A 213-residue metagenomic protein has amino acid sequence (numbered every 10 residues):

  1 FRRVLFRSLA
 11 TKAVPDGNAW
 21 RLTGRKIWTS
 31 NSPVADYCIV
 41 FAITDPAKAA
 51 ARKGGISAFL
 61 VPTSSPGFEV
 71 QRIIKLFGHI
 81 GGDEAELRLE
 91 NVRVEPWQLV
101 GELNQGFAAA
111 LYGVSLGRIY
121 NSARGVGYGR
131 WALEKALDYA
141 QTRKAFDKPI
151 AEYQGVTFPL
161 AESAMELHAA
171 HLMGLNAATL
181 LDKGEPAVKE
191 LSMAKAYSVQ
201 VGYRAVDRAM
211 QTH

Functional and structural regions predicted by a protein language model:
F1-L5: Short, small-residue-biased leader/transition segments that mark boundaries at the very start of proteins
F6-T11: Active-site-adjacent elements of ketosynthase-type condensing enzymes
P15, K26, A42-T44, L60-T63 (+4 more regions): Short, structured patches in soluble enzyme cores that scaffold and shape functional sites
P15-A19, E86-N91, E102-H213: Alpha-helical interface subdomain recognition
T23-Q71: A short core secondary-structure module
I27-P33, G78-H79, L116-Y120: Glycine-rich phosphate/pyrophosphate-binding beta-alpha loops
A50, Q98-L103: Cytochrome P450 core scaffold surrounding the K-helix E-X-X-R motif and the conserved "meander" helix-loop region
S64-R93: Flexible, small-/acidic-enriched active-site or ligand-binding loops
